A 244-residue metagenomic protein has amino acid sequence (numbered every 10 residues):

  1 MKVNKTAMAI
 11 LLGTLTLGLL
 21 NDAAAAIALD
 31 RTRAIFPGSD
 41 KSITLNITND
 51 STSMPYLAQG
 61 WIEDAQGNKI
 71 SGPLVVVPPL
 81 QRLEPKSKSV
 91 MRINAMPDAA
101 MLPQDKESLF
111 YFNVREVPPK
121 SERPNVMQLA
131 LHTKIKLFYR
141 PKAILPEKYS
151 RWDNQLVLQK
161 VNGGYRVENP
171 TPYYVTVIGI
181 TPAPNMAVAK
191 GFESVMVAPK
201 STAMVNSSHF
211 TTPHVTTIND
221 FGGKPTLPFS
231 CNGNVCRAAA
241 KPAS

Functional and structural regions predicted by a protein language model:
M1-I10: Bacterial N-terminal signal peptides that target proteins for export
K2, V161-S244: Intrinsically disordered, low-complexity segments enriched in serine, threonine, and glycine
L20-N21: N-terminal signal peptide c-region/cleavage motif recognized by signal peptidases
A24-T48, Y149-K160: Beta-sheet-dominated interaction scaffolds and their linkers
I43-N49, I93, F110-R115, G164-N169: Buried hydrophobic-core signal for structured, non-transmembrane domains
S51-N68, T171-M186: Short acidic, flexible loop segments centered on an aromatic residue
N68-A100, M186-T212: Intrinsically disordered, low-complexity Pro/Gly/Ser/Thr-rich segments with frequent PxxP/GP/PP motifs and embedded
D98-I144, T212-S244: Terminal connector regions
